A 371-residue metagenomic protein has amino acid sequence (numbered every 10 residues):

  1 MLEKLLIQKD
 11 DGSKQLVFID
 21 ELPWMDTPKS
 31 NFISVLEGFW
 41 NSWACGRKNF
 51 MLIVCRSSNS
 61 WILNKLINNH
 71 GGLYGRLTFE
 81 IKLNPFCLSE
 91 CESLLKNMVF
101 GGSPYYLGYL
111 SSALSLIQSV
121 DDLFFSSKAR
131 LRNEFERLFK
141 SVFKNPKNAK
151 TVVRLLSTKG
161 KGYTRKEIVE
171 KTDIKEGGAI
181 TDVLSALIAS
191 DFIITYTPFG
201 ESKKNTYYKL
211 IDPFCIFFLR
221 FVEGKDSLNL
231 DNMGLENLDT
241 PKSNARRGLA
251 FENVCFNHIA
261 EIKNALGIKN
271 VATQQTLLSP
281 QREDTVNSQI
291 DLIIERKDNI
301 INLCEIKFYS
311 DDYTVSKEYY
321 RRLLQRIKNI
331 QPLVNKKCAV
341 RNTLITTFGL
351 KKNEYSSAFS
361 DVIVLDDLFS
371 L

Functional and structural regions predicted by a protein language model:
M1-P241, N342: Phosphate-binding site recognition
F199, T206-L371: A cross-kingdom feature that marks ATP-driven nucleic-acid transaction machinery
